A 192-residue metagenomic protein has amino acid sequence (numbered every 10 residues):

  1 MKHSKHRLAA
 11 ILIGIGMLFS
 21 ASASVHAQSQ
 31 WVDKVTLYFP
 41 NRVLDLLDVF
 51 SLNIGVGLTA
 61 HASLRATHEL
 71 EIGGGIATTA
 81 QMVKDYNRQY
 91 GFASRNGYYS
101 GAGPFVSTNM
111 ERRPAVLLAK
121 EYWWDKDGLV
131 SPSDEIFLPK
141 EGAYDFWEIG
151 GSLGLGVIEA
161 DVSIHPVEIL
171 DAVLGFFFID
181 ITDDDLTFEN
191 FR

Functional and structural regions predicted by a protein language model:
K2-I11: Bacterial N-terminal signal peptides that target proteins for export
A10-S20: Bacterial N-terminal signal peptides
S20-Q28: Bacterial Sec-dependent signal peptides at the C-terminal "C-region" and cleavage site
A27-R192: Hydrophobic alpha-helical membrane segments
